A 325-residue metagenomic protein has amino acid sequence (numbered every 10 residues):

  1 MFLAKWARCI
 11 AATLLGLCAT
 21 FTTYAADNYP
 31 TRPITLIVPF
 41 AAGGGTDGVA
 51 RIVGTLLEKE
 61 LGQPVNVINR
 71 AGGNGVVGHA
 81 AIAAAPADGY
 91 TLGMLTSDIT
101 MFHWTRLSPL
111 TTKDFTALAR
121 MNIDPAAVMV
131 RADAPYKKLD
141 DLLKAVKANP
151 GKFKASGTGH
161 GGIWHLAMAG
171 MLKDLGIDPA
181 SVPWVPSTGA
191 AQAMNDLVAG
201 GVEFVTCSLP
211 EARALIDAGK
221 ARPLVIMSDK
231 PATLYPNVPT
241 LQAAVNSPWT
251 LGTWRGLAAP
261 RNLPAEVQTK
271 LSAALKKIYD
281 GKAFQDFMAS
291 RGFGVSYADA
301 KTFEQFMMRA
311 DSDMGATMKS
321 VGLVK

Functional and structural regions predicted by a protein language model:
M1-W6: N-terminal secretory signal peptides that target proteins for export/translocation
C9-T20: Bacterial N-terminal signal peptides
A25-D114, K152, I177-F204, Y297-A298 (+1 more regions): N-terminal (or domain-start) structured segment
T31-P33, A265-K325: An extracytoplasmic/periplasmic, membrane-proximal ligand-sensing/linker region
G45, V49, V53, L57 (+14 more regions): Stable alpha-helical elements in mature extracytoplasmic
A81-Y90, W104-Q192, L241, W254-F287: Hinge/capping helix and adjacent helix->loop/strand transition within the periplasmic-binding protein
S97-I99, I123, D133, L209-P210 (+2 more regions): Solvent-exposed coil/turn segments that connect beta secondary-structure elements in extracytoplasmic/periplasmic
K137, E211-D280, R309-S312, T317: C-terminal lobe and pocket-closing loops of periplasmic/extracytoplasmic Venus-flytrap solute-binding proteins
